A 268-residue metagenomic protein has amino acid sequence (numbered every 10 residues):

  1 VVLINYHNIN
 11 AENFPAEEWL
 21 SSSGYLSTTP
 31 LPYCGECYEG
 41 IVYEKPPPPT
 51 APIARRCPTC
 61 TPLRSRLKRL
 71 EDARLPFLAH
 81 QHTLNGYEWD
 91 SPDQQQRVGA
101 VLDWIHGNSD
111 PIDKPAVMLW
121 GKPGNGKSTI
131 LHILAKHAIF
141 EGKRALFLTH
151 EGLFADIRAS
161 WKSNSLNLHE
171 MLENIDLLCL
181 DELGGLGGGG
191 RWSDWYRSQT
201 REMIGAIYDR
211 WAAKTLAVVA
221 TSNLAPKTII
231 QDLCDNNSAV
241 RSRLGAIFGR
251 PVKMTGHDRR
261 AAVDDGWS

Functional and structural regions predicted by a protein language model:
V1-G99, D103, P251, G256 (+1 more regions): A short, basic N-terminal segment
L75-L78, M171, V240-I247: Short, conserved catalytic or adaptor-binding loops enriched in Gly and charged residues
Q95-G99, A138-N174, D194: Short glycine-rich substrate-engagement loop in P-loop NTPases that contacts/grips substrate
I105-S109, D156-L178, S198-D209: Conserved alpha-helical scaffold flanking the Walker A/P-loop in AAA+ ATPase domains
I112-L131: Walker A/P-loop nucleotide-binding motif
K114-M118, R144-A145, L177, A217-V219: Residue-level preference for the first positions of well-ordered beta-strands
I133, H137: Active-site signature of alpha/beta-hydrolase-fold catalytic machinery across serine- and Asp/Cys-nucleophile hydrolases
L153-S160, L183-S268: Replace "adjacent to P-loop NTPase cores in ATP/GTP-dependent enzymes" with "adjacent to NTP-binding cores
